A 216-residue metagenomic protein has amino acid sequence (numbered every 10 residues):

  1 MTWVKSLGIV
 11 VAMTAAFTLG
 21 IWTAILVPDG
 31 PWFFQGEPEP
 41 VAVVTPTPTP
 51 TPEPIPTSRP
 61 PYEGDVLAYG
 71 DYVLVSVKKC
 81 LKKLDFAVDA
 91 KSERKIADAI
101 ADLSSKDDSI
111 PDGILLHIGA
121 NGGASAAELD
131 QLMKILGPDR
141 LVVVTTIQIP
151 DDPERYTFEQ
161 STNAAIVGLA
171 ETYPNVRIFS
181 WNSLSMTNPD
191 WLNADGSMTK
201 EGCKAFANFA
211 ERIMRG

Functional and structural regions predicted by a protein language model:
M1-L67, S109-I110, E211: N-terminal secretory targeting modules
P56-E128, P150-P153, T157-Q160: Conserved SGNH/GDSL esterase-like catalytic core that processes O-acyl groups on lipids and polysaccharides
V66, I114, L141-V142, I178: Hydrophobic/aromatic residues located in beta-strands of well-ordered beta-sheets within soluble catalytic
Y69, D89-K91, T145, F179-L184: Conserved beta-strand termini and adjacent loop/short-helix elements that scaffold enzyme active sites in alpha/beta
K83, G137-D139, E171-Y173: Short, well-ordered coil/turn elements that cap or connect secondary structure elements
D102-K106, Q131-I135, G168-L169, F209: A generic secondary-structure signal
M133-Q160, S183-M186: Active-site segments of SGNH/GDSL-like serine hydrolases that catalyze O-acetyl group transfer/hydrolysis on lipids
E154-G216: Catalytic His-Asp segment of secreted/periplasmic serine-dependent ester chemistry enzymes
